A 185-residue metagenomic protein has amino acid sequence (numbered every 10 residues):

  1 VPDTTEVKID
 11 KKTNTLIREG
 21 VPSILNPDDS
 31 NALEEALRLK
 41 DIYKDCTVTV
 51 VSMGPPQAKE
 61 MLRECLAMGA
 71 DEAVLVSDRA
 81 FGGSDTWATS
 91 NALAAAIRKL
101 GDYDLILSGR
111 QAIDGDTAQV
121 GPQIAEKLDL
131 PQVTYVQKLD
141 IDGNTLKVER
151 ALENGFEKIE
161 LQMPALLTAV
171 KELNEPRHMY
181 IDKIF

Functional and structural regions predicted by a protein language model:
V1-F185: N-terminal glycine-rich FAD/FM-binding segment characteristic of electron-transfer flavoproteins
